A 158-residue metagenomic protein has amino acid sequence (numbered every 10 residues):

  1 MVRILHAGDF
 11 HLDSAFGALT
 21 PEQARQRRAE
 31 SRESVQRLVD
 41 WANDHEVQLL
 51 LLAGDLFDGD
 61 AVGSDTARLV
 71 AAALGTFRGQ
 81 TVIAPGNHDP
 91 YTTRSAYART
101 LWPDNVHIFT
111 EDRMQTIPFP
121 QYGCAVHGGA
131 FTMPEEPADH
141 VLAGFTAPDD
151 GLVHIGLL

Functional and structural regions predicted by a protein language model:
M1-R68: N-terminal active-site segment of His-dependent metallophosphoesterases
L49, G59-L158: His/Asp/Glu-rich metal-coordinating catalytic cores of metallo-dependent phosphodiesterases/hydrolases acting on
